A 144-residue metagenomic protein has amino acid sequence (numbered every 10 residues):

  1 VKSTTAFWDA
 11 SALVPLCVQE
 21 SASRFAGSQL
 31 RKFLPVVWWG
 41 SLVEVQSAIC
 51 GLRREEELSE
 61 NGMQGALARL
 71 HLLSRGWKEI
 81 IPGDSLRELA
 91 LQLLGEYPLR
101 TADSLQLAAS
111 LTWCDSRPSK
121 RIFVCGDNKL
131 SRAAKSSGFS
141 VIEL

Functional and structural regions predicted by a protein language model:
V1-L42, L52-G65, F139: Short, well-structured N-terminal submotif of metal-dependent ribonuclease cores
V1-T5, A108, T112-L144: Acidic, PIN/NYN-like endoribonuclease modules and their adjacent C-terminal/linker elements
W8, V37, I81, T101-S104 (+1 more regions): Short beta-strand scaffold positions
S11, G27, Q46, C50 (+3 more regions): Amphipathic alpha-helical segments within well-ordered protein domains
A12-L13, S41, L86, Q106 (+1 more regions): Alpha-helix capping/helix-boundary segments
G51-G83: Helix-adjacent hinge/juxtasegments
H71-Y97, S104-A109: Acidic catalytic patch
